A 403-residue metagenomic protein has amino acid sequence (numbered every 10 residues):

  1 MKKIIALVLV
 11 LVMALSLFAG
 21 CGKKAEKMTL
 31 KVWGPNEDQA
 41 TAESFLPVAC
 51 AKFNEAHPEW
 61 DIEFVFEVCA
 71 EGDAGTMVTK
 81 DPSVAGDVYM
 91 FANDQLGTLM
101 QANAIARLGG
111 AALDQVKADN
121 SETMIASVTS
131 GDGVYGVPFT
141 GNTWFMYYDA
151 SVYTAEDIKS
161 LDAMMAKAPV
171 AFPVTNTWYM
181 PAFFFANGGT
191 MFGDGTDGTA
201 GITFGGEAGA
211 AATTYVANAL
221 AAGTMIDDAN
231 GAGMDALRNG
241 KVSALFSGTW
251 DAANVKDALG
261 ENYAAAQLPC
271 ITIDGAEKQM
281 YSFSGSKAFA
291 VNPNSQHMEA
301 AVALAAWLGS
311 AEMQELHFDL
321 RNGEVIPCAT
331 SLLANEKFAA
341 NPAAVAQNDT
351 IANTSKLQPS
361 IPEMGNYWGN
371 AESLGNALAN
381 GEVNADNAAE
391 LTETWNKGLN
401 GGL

Functional and structural regions predicted by a protein language model:
A6, A19-Q95, G275, T394-L403: Conserved N-terminal structural module of periplasmic/extracytoplasmic solute-binding proteins
F45, A211-Y215, K287, Q296-L308 (+2 more regions): Short amphipathic alpha-helical coupling segments at ligand-binding clamshell hinges and other catalytic/signaling
E67-M77, I226-R238, W250: Short helix-initiation/N-cap motifs at beta->coil->alpha
F91-F145, E156, A166, A264-Q267 (+2 more regions): Hinge/lid segment of periplasmic solute-binding proteins
G198-A229: Glycine-centered hinge/linker elements that transmit conformational signals in sensory and ligand-binding systems
D257-R321: Extracytoplasmic/periplasmic substrate-recognition and gating elements
A334, D349-L403: Conserved C-terminal helix/tail region of periplasmic/extracytoplasmic solute-binding proteins
